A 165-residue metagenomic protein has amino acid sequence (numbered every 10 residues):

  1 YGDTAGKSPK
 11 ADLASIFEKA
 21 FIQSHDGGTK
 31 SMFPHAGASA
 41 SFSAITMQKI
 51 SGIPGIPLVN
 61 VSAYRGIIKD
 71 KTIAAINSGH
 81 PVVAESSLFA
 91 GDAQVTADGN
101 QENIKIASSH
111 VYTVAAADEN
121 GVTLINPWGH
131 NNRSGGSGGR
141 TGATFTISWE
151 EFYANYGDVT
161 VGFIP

Functional and structural regions predicted by a protein language model:
Y1-D118, T123-P165: Predominantly the structural core of cysteine protease catalytic domains
